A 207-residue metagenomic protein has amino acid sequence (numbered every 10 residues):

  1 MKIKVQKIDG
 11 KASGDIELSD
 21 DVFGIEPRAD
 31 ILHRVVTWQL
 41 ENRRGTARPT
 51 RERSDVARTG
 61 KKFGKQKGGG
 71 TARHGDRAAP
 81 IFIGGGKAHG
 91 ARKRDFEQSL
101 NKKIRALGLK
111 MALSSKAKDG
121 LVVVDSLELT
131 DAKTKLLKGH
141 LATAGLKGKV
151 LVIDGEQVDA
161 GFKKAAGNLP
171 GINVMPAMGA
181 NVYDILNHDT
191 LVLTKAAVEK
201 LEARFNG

Functional and structural regions predicted by a protein language model:
M1-G45, G90-G207: Extended polybasic, low-complexity segments that bind anionic RNA or targeting/receptor surfaces
I31-K67: A short, flexible low-complexity segment enriched in Lys/Arg and Gly/Pro that occurs in N-terminal basic tails
R51-S54, D76, G108, L113: Sequence-pattern detector for short linear motifs and compositional/periodic biases rather than a specific fold
R53-G90: Glycine/serine-rich anion-binding loops at beta->alpha junctions that coordinate negatively charged ligand groups
